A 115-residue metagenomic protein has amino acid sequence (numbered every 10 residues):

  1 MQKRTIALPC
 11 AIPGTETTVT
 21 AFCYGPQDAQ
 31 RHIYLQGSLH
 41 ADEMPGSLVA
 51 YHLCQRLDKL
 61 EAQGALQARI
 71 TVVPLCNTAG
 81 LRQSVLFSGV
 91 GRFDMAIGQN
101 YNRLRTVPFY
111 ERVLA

Functional and structural regions predicted by a protein language model:
M1-A115: Structured catalytic-domain cores with a bias toward divalent-metal coordination
